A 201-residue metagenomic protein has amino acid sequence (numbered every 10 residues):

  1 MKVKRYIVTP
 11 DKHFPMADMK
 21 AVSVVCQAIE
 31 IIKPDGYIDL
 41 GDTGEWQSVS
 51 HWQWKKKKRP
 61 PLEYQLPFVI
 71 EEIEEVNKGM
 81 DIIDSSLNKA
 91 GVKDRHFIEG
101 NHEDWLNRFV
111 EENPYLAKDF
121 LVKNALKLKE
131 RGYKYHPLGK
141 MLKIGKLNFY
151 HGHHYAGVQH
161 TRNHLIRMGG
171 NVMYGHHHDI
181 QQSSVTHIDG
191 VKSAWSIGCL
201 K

Functional and structural regions predicted by a protein language model:
M1-D81: N-terminal active-site segment of His-dependent metallophosphoesterases
M1-I7, M141-N148: Beta-strand-turn-beta hairpins that frame and shape the catalytic cleft of phosphate-ester-processing enzymes
P10, D39-D42, E99-G100, Y150 (+1 more regions): Active-site flanking residues adjacent to catalytic metal/cofactor-binding acidic residues
P15-D18, G44-V49, N101-L106, Y155-H160 (+1 more regions): Active-site environment of divalent metal-dependent phosphoester hydrolases
D35, K93, G170-N171: Conserved acidic residues
Y37, R95-F97, A194: Hydrophobic/aromatic residues located in beta-strands of well-ordered beta-sheets within soluble catalytic
V49-L138: Active-site neighborhood of divalent metal-dependent phosphoester bond hydrolases
L147-K201: Conserved beta-sheet core of the metallophosphoesterase superfamily
